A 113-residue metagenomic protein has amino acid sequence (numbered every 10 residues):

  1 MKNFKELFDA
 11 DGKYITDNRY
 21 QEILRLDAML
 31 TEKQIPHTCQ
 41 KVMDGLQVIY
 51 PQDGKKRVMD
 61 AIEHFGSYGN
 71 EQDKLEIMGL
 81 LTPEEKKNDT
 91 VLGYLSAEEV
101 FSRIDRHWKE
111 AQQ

Functional and structural regions predicted by a protein language model:
A10, M29-P36, H107-E110: Surface-exposed polar/charged interaction patches
K13: Phosphate/pyrophosphate-recognition segments in soluble nucleotide-handling domains
R19, I23-L26, M78-Q113: Ampiphathic alpha-helical segments that act as solvent-exposed interaction surfaces
L24-M78: Amphipathic, interaction-prone secondary-structure segments
